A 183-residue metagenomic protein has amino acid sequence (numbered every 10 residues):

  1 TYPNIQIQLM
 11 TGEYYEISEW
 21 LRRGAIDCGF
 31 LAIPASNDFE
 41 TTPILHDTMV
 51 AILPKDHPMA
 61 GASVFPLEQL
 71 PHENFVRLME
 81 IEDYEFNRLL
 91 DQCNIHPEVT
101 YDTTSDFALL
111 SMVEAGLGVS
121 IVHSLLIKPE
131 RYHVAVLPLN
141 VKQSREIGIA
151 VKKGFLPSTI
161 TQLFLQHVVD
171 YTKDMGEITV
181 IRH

Functional and structural regions predicted by a protein language model:
T1-N37, V99, T103: Central regulatory/effector-binding core of bacterial HTH transcription factors
L9, C28-F30, T41, A51-I52 (+5 more regions): Generic preference for hydrophobic
Y15, I26, A32-D38, R88 (+1 more regions): A ligand-binding cleft/hinge motif common to bilobed small-molecule-binding domains
L21-R22, L70, S111-L117, I149: Hydrophobic residues within well-ordered alpha-helices
F39-M49, L53-F75: Flexible hinge/capping segments at coil-to-helix
E40-V50, S120, S124-L125, Y132-E146: Short beta-strand->loop
E73-N94, P157-L165, M175-I181: Secondary-structure junction motif
A135-E177: A late-sequence structural motif
